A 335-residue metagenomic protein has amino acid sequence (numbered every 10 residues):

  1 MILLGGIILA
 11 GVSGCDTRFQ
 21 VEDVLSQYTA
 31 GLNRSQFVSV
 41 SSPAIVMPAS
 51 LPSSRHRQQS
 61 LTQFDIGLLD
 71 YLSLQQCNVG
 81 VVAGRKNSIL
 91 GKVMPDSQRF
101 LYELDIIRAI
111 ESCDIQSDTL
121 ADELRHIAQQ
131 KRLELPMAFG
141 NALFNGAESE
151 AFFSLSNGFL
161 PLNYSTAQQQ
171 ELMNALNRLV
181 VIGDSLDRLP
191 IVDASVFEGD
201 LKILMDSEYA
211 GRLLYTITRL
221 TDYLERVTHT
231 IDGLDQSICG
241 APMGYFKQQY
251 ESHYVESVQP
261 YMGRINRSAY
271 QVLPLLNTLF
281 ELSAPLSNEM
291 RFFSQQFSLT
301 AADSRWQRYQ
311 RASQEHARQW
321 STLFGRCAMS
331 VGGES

Functional and structural regions predicted by a protein language model:
M1-I2: Bacterial N-terminal signal peptides that target proteins for export
G11-G14: C-terminal motif of bacterial Sec signal peptides marking the signal peptidase cleavage site
D16, D23, D65, D70 (+12 more regions): Acidic-enriched, low-complexity/disordered segments with a strong bias for Aspartate over Glutamate
R18-A167: N-terminal Sec/ER secretory leader and immediately downstream segment of secreted/extracellular precursors
R18-S41, I203-S335: A cross-kingdom marker for long, charged
Y28, L68, K86, I106 (+13 more regions): Generic structural signal of hydrophobic/aromatic residues within well-ordered alpha-helices of folded domains
E123-T228, D232: Extended, low-hydrophobicity segments enriched in charged/polar residues
